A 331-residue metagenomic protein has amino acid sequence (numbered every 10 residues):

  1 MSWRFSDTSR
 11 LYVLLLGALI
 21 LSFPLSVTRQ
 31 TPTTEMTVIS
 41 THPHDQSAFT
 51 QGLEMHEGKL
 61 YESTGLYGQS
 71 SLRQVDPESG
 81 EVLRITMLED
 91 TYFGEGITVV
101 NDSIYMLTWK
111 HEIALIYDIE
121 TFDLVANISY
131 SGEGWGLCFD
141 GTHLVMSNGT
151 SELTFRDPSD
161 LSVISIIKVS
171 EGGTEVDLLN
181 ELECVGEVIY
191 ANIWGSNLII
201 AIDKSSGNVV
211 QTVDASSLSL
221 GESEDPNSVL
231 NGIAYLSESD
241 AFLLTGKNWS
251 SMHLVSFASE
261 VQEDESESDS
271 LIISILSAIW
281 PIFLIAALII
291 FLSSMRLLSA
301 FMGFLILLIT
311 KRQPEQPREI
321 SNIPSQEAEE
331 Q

Functional and structural regions predicted by a protein language model:
M1-Q30, S266-Q331: Secretory targeting signatures
Q30-S47, P77-L83: A short helix->beta-strand "capping" segment at the edge of beta-propeller domains
I39-S71, I85-T98, G246-N248: Beta-strand-rich domains and repeat architectures in extracellular enzymes and scaffolds, especially beta-propellers
D45-E57, D90-V100, Y130-H143, S147 (+2 more regions): Beta-rich, blade/repeat-based domains predominating in secreted/periplasmic proteins but also intracellular
Y61-Y67, I104-H111, M146-S151, A191-G195 (+1 more regions): Conserved beta-strand positions in repeat-built beta-propeller and related beta-rich domains
V75-G80, D118-F122, P158-L161, D203-G207 (+1 more regions): Short loop/turn segments that connect beta-strands within beta-propeller blades
A114-G172: Hydrophobic, well-structured mid-protein blocks that either form specific transmembrane helices
G232-E267: Blade-level signature of beta-propeller repeat domains, shared across WD40, Kelch, NHL, RCC1 and BNR/Asp-box propellers
